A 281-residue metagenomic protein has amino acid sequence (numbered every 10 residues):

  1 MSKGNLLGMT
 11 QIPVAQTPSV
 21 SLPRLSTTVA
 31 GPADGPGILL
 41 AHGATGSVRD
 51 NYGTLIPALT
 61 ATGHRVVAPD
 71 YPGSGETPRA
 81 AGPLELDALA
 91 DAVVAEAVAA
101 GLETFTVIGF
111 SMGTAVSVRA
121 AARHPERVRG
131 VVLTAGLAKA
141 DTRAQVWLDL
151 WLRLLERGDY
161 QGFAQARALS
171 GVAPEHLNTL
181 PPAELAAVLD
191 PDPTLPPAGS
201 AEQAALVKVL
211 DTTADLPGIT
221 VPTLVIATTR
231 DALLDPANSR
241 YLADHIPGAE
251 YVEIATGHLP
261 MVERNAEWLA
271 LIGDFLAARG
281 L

Functional and structural regions predicted by a protein language model:
P23-P78: Conserved HGGG/HGGXW glycine-rich cap/lid loop of the alpha/beta-hydrolase fold
R65-T106: Active-site loop/oxyanion-hole signature of alpha/beta-hydrolase fold enzymes
G109, G113, S117: Gly/Ala-rich beta-loop-alpha elbow adjacent to hydrolase catalytic centers
V118, A122, R129-G158: Flexible "cap/lid" loop of the alpha/beta hydrolase fold
T142-A144, Q161-D215: Conserved alpha/beta-hydrolase catalytic His-Asp/Glu region
I219, V225-A227: Short beta-strand/loop motif that positions the catalytic acidic residue of the alpha/beta-hydrolase fold
T229-L234: Acidic catalytic loop of the alpha/beta-hydrolase fold
T256-L269: Catalytic histidine-centered segment of alpha/beta-hydrolase-like enzymes
